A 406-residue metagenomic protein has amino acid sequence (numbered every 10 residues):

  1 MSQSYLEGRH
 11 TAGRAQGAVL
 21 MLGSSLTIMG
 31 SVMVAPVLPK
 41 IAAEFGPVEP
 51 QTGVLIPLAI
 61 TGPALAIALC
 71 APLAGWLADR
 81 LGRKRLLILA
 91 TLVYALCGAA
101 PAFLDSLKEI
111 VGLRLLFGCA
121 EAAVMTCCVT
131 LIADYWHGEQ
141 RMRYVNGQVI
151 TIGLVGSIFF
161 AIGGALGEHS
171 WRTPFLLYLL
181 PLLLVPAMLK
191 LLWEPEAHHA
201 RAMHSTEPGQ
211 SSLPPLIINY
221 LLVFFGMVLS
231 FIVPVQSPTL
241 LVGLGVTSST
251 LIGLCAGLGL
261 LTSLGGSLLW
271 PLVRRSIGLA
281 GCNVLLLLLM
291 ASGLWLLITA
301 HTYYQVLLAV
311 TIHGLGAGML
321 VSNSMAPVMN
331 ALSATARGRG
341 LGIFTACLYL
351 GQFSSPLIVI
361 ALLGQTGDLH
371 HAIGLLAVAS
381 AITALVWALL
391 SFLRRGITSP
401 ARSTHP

Functional and structural regions predicted by a protein language model:
L38-A68: Extracellular/periplasmic helix-loop-helix junction of adjacent transmembrane segments in MFS-like secondary
L58-A74, G257-L269: Central cavity-lining transmembrane alpha-helices of secondary-active solute carriers, predominantly the Major
A68-L107: Conserved MFS/SLC helix-loop-helix module at the cytosolic interface between two early adjacent transmembrane helices
L107, L113-I152: Cytoplasmic helix-loop-helix junction between adjacent transmembrane helices in 12-TM secondary transporters
E109, E139, G147-W193: Helix-loop-helix hairpin linking two adjacent transmembrane segments in secondary transporters
A123-W136, M319-S333: Intracellular juxtamembrane helix-capping segments at the cytosolic ends of symmetry-related transmembrane helices
P215-G257, T262-L264: Extracytoplasmic gate region of multi-pass secondary transporters
A334-G367: A late C-terminal transmembrane helix in Major Facilitator Superfamily
